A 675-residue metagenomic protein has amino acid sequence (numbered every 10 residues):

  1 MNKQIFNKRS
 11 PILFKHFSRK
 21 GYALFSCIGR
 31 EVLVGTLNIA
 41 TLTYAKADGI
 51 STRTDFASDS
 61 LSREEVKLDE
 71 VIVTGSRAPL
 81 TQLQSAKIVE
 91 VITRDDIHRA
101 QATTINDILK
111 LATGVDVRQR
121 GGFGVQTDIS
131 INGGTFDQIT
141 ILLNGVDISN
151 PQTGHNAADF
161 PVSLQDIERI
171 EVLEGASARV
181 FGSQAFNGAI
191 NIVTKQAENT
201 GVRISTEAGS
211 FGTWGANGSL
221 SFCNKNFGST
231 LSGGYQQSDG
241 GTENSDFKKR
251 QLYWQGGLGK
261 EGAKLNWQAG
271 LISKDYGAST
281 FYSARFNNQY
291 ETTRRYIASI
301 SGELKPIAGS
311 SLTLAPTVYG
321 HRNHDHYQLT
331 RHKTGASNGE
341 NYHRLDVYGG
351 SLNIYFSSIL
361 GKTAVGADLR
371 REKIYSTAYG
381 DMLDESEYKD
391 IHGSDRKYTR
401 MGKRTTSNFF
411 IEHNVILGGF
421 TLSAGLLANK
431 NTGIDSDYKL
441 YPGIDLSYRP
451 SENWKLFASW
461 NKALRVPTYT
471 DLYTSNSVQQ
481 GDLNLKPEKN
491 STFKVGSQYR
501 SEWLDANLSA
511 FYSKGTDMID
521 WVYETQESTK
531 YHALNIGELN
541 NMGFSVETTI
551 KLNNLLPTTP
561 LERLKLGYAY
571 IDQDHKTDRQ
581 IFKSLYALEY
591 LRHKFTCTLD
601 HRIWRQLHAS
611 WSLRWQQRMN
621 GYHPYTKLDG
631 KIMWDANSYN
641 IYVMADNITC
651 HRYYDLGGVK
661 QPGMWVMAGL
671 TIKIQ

Functional and structural regions predicted by a protein language model:
G49-H98, N106, F136: Short, acidic, small-residue-rich periplasmic hinge/interaction motif at the N-terminus of Gram-negative outer-membrane
N106, K110-V146, N150: Extracytoplasmic beta-strand/coil segments of soluble accessory domains associated with Gram-negative outer-membrane
D128, D147-E174, I192-K195: Short acidic/polar hinge/loop motifs at secondary-structure boundaries that mediate gating or recognition
A189, T194-F222, S232-G234, S238-S245 (+1 more regions): Short strand-turn segments of transmembrane beta-barrel domains in outer membranes, especially the first one or two
S238-K249, A263-L314, V318-V347: Flexible loop and strand-edge segments within Gram-negative outer membrane beta-barrel domains
S283-P306, H343-L345, G402, D435 (+5 more regions): Outer-membrane beta-barrel signature, preferentially recognizing the C-terminal barrel domain of Gram-negative
I416, F420-T421, Y512-K514, N535-R618 (+1 more regions): Gram-negative outer-membrane beta-barrel transporters
K514-D517, G630-Q675: C-terminal beta-signal and adjacent terminal beta-strands/loops of Gram-negative outer-membrane beta-barrel proteins
